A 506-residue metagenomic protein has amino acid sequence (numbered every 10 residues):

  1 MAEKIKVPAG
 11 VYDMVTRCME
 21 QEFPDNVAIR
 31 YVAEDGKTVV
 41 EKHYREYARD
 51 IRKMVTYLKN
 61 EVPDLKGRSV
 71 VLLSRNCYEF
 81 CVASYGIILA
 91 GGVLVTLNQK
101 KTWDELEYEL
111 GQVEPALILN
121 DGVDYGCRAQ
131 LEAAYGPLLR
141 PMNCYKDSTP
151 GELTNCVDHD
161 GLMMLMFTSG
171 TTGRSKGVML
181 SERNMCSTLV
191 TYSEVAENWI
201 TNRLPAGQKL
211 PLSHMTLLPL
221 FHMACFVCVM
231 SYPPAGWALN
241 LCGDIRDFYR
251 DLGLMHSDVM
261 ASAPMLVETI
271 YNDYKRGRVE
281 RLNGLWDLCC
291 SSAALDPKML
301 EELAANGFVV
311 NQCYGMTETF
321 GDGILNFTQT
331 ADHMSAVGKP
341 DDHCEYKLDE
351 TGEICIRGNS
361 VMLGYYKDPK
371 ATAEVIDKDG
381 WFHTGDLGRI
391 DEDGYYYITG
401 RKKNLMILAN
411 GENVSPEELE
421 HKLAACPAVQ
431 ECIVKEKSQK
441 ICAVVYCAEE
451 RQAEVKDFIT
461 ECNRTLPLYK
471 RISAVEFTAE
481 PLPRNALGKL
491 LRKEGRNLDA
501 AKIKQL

Functional and structural regions predicted by a protein language model:
M1-E61, K66, Y85, G111 (+2 more regions): N-lobe entry segment of adenylate-forming
P24-V27, T149-F167, G173-R174, R203-S213: Conserved pre-ATP/AMP-binding loop-to-beta segment of ANL
V40, V55-K101: Conserved AMP-binding/adenylate-forming
E41-R45, M163-V190: Conserved AMP-binding A3 loop
I118, G358, L363-G364, L387-K470 (+1 more regions): AMP-binding/adenylate-forming catalytic core of the ANL superfamily
C186-S213, L220-G284: Conserved AMP-binding/adenylation subdomain of ANL enzymes
L252, D258-S262, Y271-D332, E345 (+1 more regions): Gly/Ser/Thr-rich phosphate-binding loop
K339-D342, D349-V375, Y395, N410-V414: Conserved ATP/PPi-binding loop(s) of AMP-dependent carboxylate-activating enzymes
